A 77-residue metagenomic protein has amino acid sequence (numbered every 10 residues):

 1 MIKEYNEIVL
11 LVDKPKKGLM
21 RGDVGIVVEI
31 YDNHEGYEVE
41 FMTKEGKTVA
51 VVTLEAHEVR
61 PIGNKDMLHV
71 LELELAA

Functional and structural regions predicted by a protein language model:
I2-K65: Basic/aromatic-rich interaction segments and small domains that mediate binding to polyanionic partners
N64-A77: Long, low-complexity intrinsically disordered regions
